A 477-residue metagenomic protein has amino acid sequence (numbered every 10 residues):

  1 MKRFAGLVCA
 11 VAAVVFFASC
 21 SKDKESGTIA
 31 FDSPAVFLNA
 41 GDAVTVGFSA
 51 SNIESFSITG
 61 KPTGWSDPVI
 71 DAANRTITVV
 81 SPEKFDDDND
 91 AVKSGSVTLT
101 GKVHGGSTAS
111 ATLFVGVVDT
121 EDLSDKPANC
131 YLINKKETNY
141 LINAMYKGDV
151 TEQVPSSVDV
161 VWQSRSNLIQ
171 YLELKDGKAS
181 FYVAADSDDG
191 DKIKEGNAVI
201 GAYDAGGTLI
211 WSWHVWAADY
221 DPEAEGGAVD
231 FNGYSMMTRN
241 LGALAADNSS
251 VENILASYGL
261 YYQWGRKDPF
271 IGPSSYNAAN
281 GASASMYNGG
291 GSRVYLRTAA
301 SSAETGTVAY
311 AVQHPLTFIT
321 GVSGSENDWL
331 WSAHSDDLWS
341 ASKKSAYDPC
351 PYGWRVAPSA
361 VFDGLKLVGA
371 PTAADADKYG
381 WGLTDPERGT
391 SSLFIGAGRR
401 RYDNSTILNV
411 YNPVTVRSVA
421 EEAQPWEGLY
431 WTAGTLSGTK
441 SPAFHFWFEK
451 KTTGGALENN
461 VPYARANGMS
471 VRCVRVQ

Functional and structural regions predicted by a protein language model:
K2-F37, G106-T120, C473: Bacterial Sec-dependent N-terminal signal peptides
A43-F48: A short beta-strand segment in extracellular, disulfide-stabilized domains
N52-V69, N74-T76, S157-L172, K178: Short, solvent-exposed loop/linker segments at beta-strand-coil boundaries, enriched for Pro/Gly and Ser/Thr
P82-D90, D186-K192: Short, surface-exposed loop/turn segments at beta-strand-coil junctions that are enriched for proline with nearby
D87-G105, K194-A205: A short beta-strand micro-motif common to beta-rich folds, especially ectodomain repeats
S96-G116, I210-S212: Ser/Thr/Pro-rich low-complexity tracts
V118-K344, L436, R465-Q477: Short, compositionally biased
A243, V322-Q477: C-terminal, surface-exposed recognition/capping segments
